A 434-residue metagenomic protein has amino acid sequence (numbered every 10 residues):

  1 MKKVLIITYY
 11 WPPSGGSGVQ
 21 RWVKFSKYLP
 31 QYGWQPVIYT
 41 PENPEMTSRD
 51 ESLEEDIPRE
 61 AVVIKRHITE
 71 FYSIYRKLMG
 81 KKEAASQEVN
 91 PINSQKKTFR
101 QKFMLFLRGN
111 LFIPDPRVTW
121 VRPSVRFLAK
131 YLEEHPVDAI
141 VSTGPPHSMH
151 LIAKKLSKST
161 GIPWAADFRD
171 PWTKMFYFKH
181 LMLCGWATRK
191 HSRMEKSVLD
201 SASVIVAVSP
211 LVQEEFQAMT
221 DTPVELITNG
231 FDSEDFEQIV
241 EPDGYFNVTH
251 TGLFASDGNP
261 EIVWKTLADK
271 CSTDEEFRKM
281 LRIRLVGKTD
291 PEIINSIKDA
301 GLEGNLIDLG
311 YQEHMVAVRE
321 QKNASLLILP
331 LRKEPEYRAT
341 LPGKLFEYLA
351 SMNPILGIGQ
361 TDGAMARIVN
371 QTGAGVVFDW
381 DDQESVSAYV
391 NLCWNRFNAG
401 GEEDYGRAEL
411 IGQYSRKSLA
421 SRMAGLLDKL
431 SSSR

Functional and structural regions predicted by a protein language model:
M1-S73, V204, V224, A420 (+2 more regions): N-terminal subdomain of nucleotide-sugar transferases
T40-R122: A conserved catalytic-core segment of Leloir-type glycosyltransferases
A129, S148-L151, K155-S159, W172-T173 (+1 more regions): Membrane-proximal helix-turn-helix segments that form the acceptor-binding/catalytic region of lipid-linked
L211, G230: Carbohydrate-associated surface elements
V240-G258, W264-A268, L419: Conserved donor-binding/catalytic core segment of Leloir-type glycosyltransferases
G258, E313-E320, L327-F346, P354-R367 (+1 more regions): Nucleotide-sugar-dependent
M280, R284-G287, E292-V316: Nucleotide-activated donor-binding/catalytic signature segment of Leloir-type glycosyltransferases, i.e., the conserved
D381-S385, N398-K429: A charged, aromatic-enriched C-terminal amphipathic alpha-helix characteristic of glycosyltransferases across folds
